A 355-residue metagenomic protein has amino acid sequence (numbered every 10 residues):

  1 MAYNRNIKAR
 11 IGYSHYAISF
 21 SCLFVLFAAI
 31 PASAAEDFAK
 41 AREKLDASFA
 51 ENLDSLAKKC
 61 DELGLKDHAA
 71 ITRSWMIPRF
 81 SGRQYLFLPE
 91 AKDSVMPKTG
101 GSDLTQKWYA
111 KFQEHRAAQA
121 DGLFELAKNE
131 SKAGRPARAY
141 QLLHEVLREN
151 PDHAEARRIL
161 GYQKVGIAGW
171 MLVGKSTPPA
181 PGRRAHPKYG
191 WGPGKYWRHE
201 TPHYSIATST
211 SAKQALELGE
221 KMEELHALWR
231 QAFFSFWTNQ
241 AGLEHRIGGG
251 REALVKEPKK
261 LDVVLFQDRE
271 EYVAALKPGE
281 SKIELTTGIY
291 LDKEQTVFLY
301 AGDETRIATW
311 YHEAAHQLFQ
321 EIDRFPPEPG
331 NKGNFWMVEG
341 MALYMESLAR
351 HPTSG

Functional and structural regions predicted by a protein language model:
A17-A29: Bacterial N-terminal signal peptides
S33-E43, F87-E114: Repeat-mediated protein-protein interaction surfaces in helical alpha-solenoids
R42-E43, S74, H144: Alpha-solenoid helical repeat scaffolds
C60, R79-S81, N150: Alpha-helical junction/boundary sensor with strong preference for TPR arrays
M96-Q106, Q113-A118, S131-I307: Non-catalytic architectural context of zinc metalloproteases
E294-G355: Zinc-dependent metallopeptidase catalytic helix centered on the HExxH motif and its immediate flanking segment
